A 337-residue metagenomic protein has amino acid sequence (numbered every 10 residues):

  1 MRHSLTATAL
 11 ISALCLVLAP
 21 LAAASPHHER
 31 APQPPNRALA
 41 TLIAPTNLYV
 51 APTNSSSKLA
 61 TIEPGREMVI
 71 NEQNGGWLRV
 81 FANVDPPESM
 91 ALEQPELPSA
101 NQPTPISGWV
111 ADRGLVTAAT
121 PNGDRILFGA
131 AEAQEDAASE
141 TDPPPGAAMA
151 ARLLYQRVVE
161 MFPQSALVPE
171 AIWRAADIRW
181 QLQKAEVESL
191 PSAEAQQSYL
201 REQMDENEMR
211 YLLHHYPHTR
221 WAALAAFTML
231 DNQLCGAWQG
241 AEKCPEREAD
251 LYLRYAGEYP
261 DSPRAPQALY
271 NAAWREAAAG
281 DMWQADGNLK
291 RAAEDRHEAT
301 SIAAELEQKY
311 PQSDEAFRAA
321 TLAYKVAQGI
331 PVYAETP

Functional and structural regions predicted by a protein language model:
T8-P20: Bacterial N-terminal signal peptides
A22-P26: Boundary at the C-terminal end of the N-terminal hydrophobic targeting segment
H27-P34, F81-Q134, A185-E188: Boundary regions of SH3-family modules and the immediately adjacent low-complexity/disordered segments in eukaryotic
H27-R37, T41-G76, A118, D136-E140: Beta-loop motif signature
S55, P145, V158-P169, A185 (+7 more regions): Short solvent-exposed coil/turn linkers within tandem alpha-helical repeat scaffolds
L92-S99, D136-A150, Q181-R210, C235-D250 (+1 more regions): Short coil/linker segments at helix-helix boundaries
P121-E140, L167-P191, H218-A237, P266-Q284 (+1 more regions): Amphipathic alpha-helical repeat scaffolds of TPR domains
A151-V159, D205-Y216, M229, E248 (+4 more regions): Alpha-helical solenoid scaffolds that mediate protein-protein interactions, centered on TPR/SEL1-like repeats but also
